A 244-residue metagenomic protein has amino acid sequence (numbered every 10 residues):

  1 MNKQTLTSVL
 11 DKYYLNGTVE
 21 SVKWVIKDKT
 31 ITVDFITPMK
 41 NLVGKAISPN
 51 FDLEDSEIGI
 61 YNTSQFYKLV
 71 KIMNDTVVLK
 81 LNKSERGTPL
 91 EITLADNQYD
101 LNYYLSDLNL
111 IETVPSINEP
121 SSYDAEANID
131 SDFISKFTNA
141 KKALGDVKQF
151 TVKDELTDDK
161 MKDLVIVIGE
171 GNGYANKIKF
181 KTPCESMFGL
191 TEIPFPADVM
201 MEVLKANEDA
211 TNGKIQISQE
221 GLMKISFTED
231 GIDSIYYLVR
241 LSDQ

Functional and structural regions predicted by a protein language model:
M1-Y103, S122-Q244: DNA polymerase processivity clamps
L108-T113, D132-K136: Conserved active-site/ligand-binding neighborhood in enzyme cores
L110-D124: Long, charge-dense
